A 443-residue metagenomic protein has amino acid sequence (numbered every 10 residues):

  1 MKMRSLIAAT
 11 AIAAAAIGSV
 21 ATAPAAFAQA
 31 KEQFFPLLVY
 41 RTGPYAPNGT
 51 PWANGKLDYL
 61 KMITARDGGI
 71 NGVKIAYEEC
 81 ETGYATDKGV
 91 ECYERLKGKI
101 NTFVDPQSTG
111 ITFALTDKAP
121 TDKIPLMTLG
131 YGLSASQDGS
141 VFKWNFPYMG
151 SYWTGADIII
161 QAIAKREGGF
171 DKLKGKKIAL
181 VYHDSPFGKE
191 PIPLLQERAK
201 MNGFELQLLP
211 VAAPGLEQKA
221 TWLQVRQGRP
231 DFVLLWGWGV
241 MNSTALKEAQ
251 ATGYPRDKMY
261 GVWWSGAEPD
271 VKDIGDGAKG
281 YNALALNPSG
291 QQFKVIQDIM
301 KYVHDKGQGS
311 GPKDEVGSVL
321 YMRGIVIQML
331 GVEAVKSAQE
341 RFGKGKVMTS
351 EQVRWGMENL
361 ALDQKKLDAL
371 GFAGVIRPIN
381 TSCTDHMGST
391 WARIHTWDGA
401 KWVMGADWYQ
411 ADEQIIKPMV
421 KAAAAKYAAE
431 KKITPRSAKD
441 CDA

Functional and structural regions predicted by a protein language model:
A15-A26: C-terminal segment of classical bacterial N-terminal signal peptides
A30-F34, P47-N54, R66-G139, Y148 (+3 more regions): Beta-alpha junction/loop-to-helix N-cap segments that form part of ligand/metal-binding clefts
E32-L57, E81-D87, Q107-S108, V181-E190 (+1 more regions): Extracytoplasmic "Venus flytrap"
T82, L126-Q137, P214, Y254-G275 (+1 more regions): Venus flytrap/periplasmic-binding-protein-like
K88, S134-A135, K143-G253, G290-Q297: Extracellular/periplasmic Venus flytrap/periplasmic-binding protein
L96-T109, P125-L129, K177-Y182, R229-G239 (+3 more regions): Periplasmic-binding protein-like
A249-Q328, Y409: Extracellular/periplasmic periplasmic-binding protein-like sensory domains
S310-Y321, V332-A406: Segments of small-molecule ligand-sensing domains
